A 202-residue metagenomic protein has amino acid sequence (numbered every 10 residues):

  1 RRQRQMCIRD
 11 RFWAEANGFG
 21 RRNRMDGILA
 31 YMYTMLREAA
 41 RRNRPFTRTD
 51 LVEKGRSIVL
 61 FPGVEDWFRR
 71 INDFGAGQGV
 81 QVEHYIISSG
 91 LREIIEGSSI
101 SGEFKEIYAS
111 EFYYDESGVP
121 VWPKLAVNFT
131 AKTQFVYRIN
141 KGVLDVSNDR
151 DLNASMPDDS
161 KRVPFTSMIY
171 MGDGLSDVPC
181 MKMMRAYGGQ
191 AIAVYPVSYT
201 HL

Functional and structural regions predicted by a protein language model:
Q3-D10, T200-H201: Conserved small/polar residues in nucleotide/adenosyl-binding loops
R9-G77, V82-E83: A metal-dependent, Asp-based hydrolase signature
P62-Y85, S89-L202: C-terminal cap/substrate-recognition subdomain and adjoining C-terminal extension of metal-dependent phosphatase-like
